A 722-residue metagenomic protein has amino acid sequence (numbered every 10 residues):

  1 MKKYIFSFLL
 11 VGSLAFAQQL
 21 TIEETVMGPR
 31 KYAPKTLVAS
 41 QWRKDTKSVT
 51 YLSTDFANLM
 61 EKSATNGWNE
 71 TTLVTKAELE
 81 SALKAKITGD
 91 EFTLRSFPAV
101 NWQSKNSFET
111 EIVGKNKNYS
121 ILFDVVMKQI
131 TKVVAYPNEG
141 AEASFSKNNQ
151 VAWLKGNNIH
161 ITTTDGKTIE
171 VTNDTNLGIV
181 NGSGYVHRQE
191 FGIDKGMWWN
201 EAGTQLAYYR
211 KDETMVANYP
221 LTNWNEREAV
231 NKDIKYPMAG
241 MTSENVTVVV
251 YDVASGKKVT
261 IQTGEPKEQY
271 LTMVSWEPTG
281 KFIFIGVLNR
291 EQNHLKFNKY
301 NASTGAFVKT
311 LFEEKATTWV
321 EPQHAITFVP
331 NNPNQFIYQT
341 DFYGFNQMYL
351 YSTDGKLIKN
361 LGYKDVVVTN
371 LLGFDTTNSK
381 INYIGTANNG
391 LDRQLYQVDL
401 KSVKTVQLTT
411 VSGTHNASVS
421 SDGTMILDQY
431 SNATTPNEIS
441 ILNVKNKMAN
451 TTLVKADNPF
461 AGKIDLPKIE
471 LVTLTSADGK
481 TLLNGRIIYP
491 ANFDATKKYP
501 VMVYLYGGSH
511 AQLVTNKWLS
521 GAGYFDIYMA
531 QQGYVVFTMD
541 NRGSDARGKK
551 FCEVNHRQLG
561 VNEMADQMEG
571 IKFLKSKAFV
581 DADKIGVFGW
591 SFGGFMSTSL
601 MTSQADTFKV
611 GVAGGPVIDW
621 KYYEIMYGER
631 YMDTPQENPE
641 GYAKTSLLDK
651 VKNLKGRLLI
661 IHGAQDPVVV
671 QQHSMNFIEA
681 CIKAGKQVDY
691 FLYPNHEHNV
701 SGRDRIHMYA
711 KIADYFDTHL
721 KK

Functional and structural regions predicted by a protein language model:
Y4-S13: Sec-dependent N-terminal signal peptides
F6-S7, Q397, A546, Y709: General helical structural elements
F6-S7, T272, D581, F588: Intrinsically disordered and other compositionally biased segments
S7, A17-N416, T424-M425, A433-T435 (+1 more regions): Beta-propeller folds
F8, E190, K232, V554-Q558 (+1 more regions): Short coil/turn segments at secondary-structure junctions
S40, A217-N218, T414-K722: Serine-hydrolase catalytic core recognition
